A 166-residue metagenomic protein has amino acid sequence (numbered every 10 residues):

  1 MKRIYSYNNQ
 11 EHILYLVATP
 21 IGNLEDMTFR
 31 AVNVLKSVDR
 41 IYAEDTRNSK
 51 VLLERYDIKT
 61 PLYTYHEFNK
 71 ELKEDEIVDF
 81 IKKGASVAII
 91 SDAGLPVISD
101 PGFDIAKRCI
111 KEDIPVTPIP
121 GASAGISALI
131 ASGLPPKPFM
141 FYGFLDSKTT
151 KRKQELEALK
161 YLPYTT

Functional and structural regions predicted by a protein language model:
M1-F68: Glycine-rich, flexible N-terminal cofactor/catalytic loop recognition
K2-I4, E11-H12, S127-T166: Beta-strand/loop-alpha-helix module characteristic of Rossmann-like adenine-cofactor folds
I13-L14, K83-A88, Y164-T165: Loop/turn-to-beta-strand initiation segments
L35-I41, D113-T117, T166: Short active-site oxyanion
Y63-L72, F144-T149: Conserved helicase motor
E67-K82, P101: Short phosphate-binding loop-to-helix
K83-M140: Short glycine-cluster motifs
